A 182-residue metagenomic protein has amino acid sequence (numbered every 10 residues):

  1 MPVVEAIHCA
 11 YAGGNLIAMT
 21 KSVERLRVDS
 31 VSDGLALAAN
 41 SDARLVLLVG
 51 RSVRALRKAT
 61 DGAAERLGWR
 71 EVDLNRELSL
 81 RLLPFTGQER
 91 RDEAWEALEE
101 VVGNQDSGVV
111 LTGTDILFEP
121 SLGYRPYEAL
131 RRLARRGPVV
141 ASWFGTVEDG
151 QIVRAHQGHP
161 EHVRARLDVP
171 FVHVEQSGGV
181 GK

Functional and structural regions predicted by a protein language model:
G14-E65: Glycine-rich P-loop/Walker A and Walker A-like loops and their local beta1-loop-alpha1 context in P-loop NTPases
L45-L47, R66-D73, V139, R166-V174: Conserved beta-strand scaffold positions in the cores of enzyme catalytic domains, especially in NTP/NDP-utilizing
L47, G108-T112, V140: Structural motif
G50, V72-L82: A short hydrophobic beta-strand->loop->alpha-helix junction that borders the nucleotide-binding pocket of P-loop NTPases
L80-E99: Short glycine-rich substrate-engagement loop in P-loop NTPases that contacts/grips substrate
N104-L122: Conserved P-loop NTPase "ATPase switch" module shared by AAA+ and STAND
I116-K182: Replace "adjacent to P-loop NTPase cores in ATP/GTP-dependent enzymes" with "adjacent to NTP-binding cores
